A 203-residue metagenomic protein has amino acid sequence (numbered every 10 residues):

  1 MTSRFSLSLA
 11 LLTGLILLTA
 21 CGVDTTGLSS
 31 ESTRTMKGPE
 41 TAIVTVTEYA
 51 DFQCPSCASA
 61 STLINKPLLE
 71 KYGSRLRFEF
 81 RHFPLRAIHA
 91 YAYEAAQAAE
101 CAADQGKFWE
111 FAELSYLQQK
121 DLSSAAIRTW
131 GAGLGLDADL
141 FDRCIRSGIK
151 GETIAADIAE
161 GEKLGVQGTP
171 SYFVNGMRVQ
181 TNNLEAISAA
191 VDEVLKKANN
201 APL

Functional and structural regions predicted by a protein language model:
T2-F5, V23, Y49-D51, T129-L203: C-terminal cap of thioredoxin/glutaredoxin-like
R4-L15: Sec-dependent N-terminal signal peptides
L17-A20: C-terminal motif of bacterial Sec signal peptides marking the signal peptidase cleavage site
G22-R34: Bacterial Sec signal peptide processing site at the extreme N-terminus
E31-S32, I64-N65, A156-A159: Alpha-helical scaffolding within the catalytic cores of extracellular/periplasmic polymer-degrading hydrolases
R34-A42: Short beta-strand-to-loop junctions in surface cap/lid or active-site-entrance loops
A42, A50-A132, D192-E193, K197-L203: Structural alpha/beta surface segment adjacent to cysteine/selenocysteine redox centers across thiol/disulfide enzymes
